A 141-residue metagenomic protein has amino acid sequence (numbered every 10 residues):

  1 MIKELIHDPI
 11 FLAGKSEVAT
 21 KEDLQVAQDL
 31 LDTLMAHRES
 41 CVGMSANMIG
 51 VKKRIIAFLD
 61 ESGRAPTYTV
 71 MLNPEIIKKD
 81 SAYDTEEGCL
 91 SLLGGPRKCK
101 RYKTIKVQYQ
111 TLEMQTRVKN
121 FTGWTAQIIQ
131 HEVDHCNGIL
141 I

Functional and structural regions predicted by a protein language model:
M1-I141: Positively charged
